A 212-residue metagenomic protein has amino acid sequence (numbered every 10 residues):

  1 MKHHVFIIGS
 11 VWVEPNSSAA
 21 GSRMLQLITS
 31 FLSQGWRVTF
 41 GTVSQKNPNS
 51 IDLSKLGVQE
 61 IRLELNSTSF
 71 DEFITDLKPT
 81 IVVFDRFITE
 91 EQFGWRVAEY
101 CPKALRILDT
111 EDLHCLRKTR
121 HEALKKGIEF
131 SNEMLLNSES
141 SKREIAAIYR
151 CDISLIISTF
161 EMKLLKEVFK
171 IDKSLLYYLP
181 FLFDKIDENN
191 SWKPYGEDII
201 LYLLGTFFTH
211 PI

Functional and structural regions predicted by a protein language model:
M1-K55: N-terminal subdomain of nucleotide-sugar transferases
F6-G9, I153-L155, K193-I212: Conserved donor-binding/catalytic core segment of Leloir-type glycosyltransferases
E14, K103, L108-S138, P194-E197: Acceptor-binding helix/loop patch of EC 2.4 sugar-transfer enzymes, predominantly nucleotide-sugar-dependent
A20, D85-R86, I156-S158: Replace "coordinates the UDP/GDP/TDP-sugar" with "coordinates nucleotide-activated sugar donors
P48-S69: Conserved nucleotide-sugar phosphate-binding/catalytic loop shared by glycosyltransferases and other
E72, F181-E197: Acidic anion/phosphate-binding donor-loop and adjacent secondary structure in glycosyltransferase catalytic cores
F73-Q92, I107: Short N-terminal targeting/anchoring amphipathic segment
I145, Y149-E188: Donor nucleotide-sugar binding/catalytic pocket of nucleotide-sugar-dependent glycosyltransferases
